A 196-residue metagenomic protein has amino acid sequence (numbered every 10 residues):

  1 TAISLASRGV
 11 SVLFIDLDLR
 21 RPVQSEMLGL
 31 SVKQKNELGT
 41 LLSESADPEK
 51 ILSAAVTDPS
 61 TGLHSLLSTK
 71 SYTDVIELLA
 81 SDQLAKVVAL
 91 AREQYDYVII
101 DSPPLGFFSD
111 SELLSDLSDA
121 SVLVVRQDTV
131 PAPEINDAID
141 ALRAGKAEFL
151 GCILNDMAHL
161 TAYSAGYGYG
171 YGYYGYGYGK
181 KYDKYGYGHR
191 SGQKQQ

Functional and structural regions predicted by a protein language model:
T1-Q196: P-loop NTP-binding module
